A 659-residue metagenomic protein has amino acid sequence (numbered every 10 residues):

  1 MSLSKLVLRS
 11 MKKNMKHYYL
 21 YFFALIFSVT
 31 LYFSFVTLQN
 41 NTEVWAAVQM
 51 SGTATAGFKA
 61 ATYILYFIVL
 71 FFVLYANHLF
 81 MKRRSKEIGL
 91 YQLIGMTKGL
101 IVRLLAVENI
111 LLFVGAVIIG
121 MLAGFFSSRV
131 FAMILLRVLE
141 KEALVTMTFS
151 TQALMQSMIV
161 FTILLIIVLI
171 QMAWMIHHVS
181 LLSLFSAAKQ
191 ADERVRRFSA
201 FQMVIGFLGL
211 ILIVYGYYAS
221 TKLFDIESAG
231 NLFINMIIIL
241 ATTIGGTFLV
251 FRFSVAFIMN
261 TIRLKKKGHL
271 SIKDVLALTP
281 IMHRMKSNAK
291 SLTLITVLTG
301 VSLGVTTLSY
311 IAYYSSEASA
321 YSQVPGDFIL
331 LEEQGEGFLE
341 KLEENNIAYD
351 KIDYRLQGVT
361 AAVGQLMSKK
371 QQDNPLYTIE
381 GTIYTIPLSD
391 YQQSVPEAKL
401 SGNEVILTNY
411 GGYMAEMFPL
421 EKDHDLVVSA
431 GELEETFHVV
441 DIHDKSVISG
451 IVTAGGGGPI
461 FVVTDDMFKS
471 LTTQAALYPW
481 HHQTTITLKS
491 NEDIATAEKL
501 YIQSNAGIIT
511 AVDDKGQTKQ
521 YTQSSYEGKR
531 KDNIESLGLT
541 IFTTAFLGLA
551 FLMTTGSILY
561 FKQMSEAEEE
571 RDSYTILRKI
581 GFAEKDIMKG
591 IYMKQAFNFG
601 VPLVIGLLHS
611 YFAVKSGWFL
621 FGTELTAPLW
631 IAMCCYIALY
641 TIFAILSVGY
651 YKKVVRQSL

Functional and structural regions predicted by a protein language model:
M1, K5, H178-V195, E568-E569 (+1 more regions): Short cytosolic juxtamembrane segments of multi-pass membrane proteins
M1-V29, R194-R197, V250-T296: N-terminal Sec/SRP start-transfer signal
K16-E43, T53-G89, N109-A123, S157 (+6 more regions): Hydrophobic alpha-helical transmembrane segments of multi-pass inner-membrane transport and secretion
T37-A47, S51, A116, M121-A153 (+2 more regions): Short helix-loop junctions at transmembrane helix boundaries
Q49, T55, S316-I329, L477-Y478: Membrane-proximal juxtamembrane linkers immediately C-terminal to transmembrane helices
L112-N260: Hydrophobic alpha-helical segments
G326-L331, G337-M553: Basic-flanked hydrophobic alpha-helices used for secretion and membrane insertion
